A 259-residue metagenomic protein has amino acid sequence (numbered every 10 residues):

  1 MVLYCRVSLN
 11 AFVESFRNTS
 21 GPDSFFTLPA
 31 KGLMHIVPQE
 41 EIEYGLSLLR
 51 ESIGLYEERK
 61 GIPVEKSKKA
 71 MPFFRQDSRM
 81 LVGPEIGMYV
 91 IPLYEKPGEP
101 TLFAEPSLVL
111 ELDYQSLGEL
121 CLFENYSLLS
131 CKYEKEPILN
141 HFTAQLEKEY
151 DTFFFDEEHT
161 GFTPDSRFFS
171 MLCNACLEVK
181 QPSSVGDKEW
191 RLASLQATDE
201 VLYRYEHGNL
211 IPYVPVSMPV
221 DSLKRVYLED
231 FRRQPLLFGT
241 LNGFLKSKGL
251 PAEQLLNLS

Functional and structural regions predicted by a protein language model:
M1-S259: NAD-dependent ADP-ribosyltransferases
